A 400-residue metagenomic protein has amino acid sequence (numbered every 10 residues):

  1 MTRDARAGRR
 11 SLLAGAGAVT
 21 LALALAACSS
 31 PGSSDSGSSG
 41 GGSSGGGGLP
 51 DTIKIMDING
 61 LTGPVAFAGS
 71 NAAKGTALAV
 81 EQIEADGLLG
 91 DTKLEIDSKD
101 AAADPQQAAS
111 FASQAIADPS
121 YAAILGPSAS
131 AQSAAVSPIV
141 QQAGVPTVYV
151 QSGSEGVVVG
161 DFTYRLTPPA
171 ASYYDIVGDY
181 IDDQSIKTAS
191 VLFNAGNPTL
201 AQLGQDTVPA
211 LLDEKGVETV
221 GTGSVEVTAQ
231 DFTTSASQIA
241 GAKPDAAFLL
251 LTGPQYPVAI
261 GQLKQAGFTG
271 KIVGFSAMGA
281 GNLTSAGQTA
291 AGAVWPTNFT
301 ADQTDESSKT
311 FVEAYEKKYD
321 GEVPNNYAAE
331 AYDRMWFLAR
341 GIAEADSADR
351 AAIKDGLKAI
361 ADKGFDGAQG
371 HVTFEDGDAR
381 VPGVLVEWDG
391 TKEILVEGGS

Functional and structural regions predicted by a protein language model:
L23-A27: C-terminal motif of bacterial Sec signal peptides marking the signal peptidase cleavage site
S29-G32: Bacterial signal peptide processing site
S36-S39, S43, F67-A72, G87-G156 (+2 more regions): Beta-alpha junction/loop-to-helix N-cap segments that form part of ligand/metal-binding clefts
G42-A77, D97-Q106, S128-A129, L192-L203 (+2 more regions): Extracytoplasmic "Venus flytrap"
T163-S224, A246: An alpha-beta-alpha
Q205-P296: Extracellular/periplasmic bilobed ligand-binding domains
Q262-Y332, E393-L395, G399: Extracellular/periplasmic periplasmic-binding protein-like sensory domains
Y319-N325, A339-E393: Segments of small-molecule ligand-sensing domains
